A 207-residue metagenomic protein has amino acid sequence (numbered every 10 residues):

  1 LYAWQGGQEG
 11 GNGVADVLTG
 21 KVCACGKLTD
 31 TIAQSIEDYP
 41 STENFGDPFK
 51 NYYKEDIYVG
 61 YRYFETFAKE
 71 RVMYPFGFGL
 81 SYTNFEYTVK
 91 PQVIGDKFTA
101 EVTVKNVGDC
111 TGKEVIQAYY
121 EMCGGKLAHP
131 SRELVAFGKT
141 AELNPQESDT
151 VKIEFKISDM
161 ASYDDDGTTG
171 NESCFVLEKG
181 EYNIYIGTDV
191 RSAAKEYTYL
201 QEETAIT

Functional and structural regions predicted by a protein language model:
L1-K113, E121, E172-D189, A193-T207: Secreted, periplasmic, or luminal enzymes acting at the cell surface/secretory milieu
K113-Q117, C123-H129: Surface-exposed turn/loop modules enriched in turn-prone residues
K126-G170: Intrinsically disordered, low-complexity Pro/Gly/Ser/Thr-rich segments with frequent PxxP/GP/PP motifs and embedded
